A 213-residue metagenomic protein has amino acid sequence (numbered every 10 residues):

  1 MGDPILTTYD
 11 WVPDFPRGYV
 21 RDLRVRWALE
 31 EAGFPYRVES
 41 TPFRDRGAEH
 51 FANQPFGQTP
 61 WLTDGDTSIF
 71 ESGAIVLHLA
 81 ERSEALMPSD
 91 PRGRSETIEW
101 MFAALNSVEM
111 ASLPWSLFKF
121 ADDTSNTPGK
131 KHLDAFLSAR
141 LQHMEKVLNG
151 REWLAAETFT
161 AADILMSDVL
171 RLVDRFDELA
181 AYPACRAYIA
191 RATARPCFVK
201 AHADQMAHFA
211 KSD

Functional and structural regions predicted by a protein language model:
M1-K131: GST-like domain detector, emphasizing the conserved glutathione-binding G-site in the N-terminal thioredoxin-like
G2, A104-A194: GST-like fold's C-terminal all-alpha helical module
P42, A161, Q205-M206: Short, solvent-exposed turn/loop segments enriched in Gly/Ser/Thr/Pro and often Arg
F70, R92, A180-A184, K200: Alpha-helix N-cap and coil->helix boundary residues
A80, V169-L170, H202: Active-site-flanking alpha-helical
A194, F198-A201: Charged phosphate-binding loop/patch that engages nucleotide di/tri-phosphates or the phosphate backbone of nucleic
A203-D213: Terminal-tail/helix-coil boundary detector
